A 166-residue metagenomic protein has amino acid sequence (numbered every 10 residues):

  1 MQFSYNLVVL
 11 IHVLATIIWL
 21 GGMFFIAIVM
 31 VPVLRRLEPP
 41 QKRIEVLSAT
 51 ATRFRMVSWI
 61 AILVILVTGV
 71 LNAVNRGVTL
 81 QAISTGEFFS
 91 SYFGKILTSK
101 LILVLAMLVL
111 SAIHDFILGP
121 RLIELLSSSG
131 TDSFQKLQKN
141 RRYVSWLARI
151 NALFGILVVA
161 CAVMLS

Functional and structural regions predicted by a protein language model:
M1-S166: Polytopic transmembrane helical bundles with strong interfacial aromatic enrichment
